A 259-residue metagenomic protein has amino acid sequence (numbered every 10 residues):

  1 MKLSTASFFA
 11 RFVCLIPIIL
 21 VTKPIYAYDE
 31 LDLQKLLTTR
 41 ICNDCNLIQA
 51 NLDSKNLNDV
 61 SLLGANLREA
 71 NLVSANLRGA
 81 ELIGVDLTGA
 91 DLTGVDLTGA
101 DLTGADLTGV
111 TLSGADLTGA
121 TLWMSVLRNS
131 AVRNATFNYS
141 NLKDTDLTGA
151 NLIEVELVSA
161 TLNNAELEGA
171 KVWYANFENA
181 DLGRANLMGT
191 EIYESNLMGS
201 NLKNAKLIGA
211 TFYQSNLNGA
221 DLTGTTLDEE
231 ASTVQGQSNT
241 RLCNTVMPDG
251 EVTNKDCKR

Functional and structural regions predicted by a protein language model:
K2-F12: Bacterial N-terminal signal peptides that target proteins for export
Y28-R259: Tandem repeat scaffolds
